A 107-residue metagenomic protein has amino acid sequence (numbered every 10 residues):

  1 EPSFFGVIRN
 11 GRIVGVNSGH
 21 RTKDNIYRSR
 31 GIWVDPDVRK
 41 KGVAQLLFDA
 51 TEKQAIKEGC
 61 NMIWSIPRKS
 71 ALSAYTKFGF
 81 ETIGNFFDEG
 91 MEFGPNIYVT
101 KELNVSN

Functional and structural regions predicted by a protein language model:
E1-S3: Short loop/turn microsegments at loop-to-beta-strand junctions
G6, R12-H20, Y27-W33: Conserved beta-strand in the GNAT
R21-I32, R39, M91-P95: A conserved beta-turn-beta hairpin within the catalytic core of GNAT-like acetyltransferases that forms part
V34, K40-K53: Conserved acetyl-CoA-binding loop-helix of GNAT-fold acetyltransferases
A55-R68: Conserved GNAT acetyl-CoA-binding A-motif
W64-I66, E81-Y98: Conserved catalytic-core motifs of GNAT/GCN5-like acyltransferases
Y75-T76, F80: Conserved active-site tyrosine of GNAT-family acetyltransferases
L103-N107: Conserved N-terminal entry element of GNAT/NAT acetyltransferase domains
